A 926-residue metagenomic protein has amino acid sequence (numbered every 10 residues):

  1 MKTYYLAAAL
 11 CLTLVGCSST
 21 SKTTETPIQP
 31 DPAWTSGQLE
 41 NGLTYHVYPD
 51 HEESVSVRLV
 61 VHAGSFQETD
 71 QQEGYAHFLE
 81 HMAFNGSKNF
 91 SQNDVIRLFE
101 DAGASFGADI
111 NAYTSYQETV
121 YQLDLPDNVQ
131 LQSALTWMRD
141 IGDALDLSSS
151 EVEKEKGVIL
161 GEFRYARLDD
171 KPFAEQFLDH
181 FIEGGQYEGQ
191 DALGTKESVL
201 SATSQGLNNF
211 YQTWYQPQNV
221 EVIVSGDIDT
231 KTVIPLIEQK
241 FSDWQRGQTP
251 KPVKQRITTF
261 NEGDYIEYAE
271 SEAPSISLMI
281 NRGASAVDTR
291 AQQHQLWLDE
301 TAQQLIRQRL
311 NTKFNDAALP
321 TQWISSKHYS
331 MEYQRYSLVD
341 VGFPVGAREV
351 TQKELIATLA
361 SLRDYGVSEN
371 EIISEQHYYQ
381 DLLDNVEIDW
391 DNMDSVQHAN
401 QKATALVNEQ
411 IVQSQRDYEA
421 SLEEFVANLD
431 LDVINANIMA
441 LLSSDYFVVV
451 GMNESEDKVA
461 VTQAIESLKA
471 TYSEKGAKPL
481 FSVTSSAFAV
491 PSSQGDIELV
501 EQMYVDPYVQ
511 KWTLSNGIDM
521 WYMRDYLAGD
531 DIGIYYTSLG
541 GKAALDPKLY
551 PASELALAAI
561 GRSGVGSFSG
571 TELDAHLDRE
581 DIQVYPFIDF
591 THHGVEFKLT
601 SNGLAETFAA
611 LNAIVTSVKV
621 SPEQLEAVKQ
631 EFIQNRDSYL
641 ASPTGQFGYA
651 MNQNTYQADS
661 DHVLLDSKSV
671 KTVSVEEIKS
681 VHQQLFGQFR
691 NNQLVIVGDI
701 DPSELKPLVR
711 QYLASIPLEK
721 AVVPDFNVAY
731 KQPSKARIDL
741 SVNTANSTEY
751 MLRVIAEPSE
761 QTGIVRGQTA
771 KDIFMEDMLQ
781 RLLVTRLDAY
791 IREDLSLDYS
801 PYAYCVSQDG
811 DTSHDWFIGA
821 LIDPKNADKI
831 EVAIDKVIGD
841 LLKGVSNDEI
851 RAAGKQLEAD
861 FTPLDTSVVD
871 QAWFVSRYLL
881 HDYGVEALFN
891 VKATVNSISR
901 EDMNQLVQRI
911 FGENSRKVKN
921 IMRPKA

Functional and structural regions predicted by a protein language model:
M1-S21: Gram-negative bacterial Sec-dependent N-terminal signal peptides
C17-T44, D229-E270, P274-G283, D288 (+9 more regions): Proteolytic maturation boundary segments
W34-V60: Post-signal-peptide N-terminal segment of Sec-exported extracytoplasmic proteins
E53-S65, Y75-A76, N93-I141, K171-E197 (+13 more regions): M16 family metallopeptidases and their MPP-like homologs
E73-H81, N85, Q304, Y550-A558 (+1 more regions): Active-site recognition of the HExxH zinc-binding catalytic motif
Y116-T119, K156-G157, G161: Short, structured secondary-structure elements that scaffold catalytic or ligand/cofactor-binding regions
Y215, F686-G687: Flexible, low-complexity linker/tail segments at the boundary of structured domains
